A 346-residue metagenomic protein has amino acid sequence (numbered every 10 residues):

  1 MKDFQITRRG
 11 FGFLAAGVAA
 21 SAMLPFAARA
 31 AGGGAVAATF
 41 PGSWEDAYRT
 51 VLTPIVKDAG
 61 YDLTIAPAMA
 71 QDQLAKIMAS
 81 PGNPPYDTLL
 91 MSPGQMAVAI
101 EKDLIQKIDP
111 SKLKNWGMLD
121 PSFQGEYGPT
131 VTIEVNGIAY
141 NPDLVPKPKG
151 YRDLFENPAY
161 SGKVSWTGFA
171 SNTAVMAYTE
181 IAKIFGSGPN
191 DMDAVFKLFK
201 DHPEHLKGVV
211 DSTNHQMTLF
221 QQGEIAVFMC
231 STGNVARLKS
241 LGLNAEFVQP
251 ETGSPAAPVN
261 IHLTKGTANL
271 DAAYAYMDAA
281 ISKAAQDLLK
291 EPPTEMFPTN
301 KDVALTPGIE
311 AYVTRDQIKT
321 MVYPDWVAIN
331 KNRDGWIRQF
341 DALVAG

Functional and structural regions predicted by a protein language model:
M1-G10, L14-M23: N-terminal secretory signal peptides
A31-P93, A97: Early extracytoplasmic/lumenal segment of secretory-pathway proteins
P41, E45-Y48, P85-Q221: Extracytoplasmic ligand-binding site segments that recognize negatively charged/polar headgroups
G94-I100, Q221, A226-N244: A ligand-binding cleft/hinge motif common to bilobed small-molecule-binding domains
I105-K114, Y127-P129, V227, L243-P255 (+1 more regions): Short beta-strand->loop
E134, K197-H202, L241-K265, K301: Periplasmic-binding protein-like
G137-L144, T179-I184, A257-N269, L288-L289: A bilobed periplasmic-binding-protein/Venus flytrap-type ligand-binding module shared by bacterial periplasmic
P255, T264-M321: Mature extracytoplasmic/periplasmic domains
